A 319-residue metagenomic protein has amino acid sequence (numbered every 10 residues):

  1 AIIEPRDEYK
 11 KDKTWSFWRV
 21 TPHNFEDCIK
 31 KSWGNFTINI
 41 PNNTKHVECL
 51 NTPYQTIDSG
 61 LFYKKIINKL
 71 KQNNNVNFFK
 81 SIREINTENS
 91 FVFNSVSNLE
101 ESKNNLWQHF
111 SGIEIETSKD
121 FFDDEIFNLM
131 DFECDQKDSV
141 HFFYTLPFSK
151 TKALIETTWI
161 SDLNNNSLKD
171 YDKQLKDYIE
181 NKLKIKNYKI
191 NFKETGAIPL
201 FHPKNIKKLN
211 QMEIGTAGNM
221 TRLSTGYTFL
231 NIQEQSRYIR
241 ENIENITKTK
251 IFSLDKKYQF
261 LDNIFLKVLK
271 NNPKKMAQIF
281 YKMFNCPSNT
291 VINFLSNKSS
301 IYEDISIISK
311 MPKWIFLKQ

Functional and structural regions predicted by a protein language model:
A1, K69-I190, P199-K207: Predominantly flavin-linked oxidoreductase catalytic cores and closely associated redox partners
A1-N43, G60-L61, S111, I115: N-terminal FAD cofactor-binding segment of flavoenzymes
F36-L70, S90, A153-E156: A basic- and aromatic-enriched beta-loop-alpha substructure that forms the phosphate/nucleotide- and DNA/RNA-contacting
T44-H46, I160-D162, G218-T221: A short, flexible beta-alpha/helix-coil linker loop
D135-V140, T195-E213, R222-L223, L266-K274 (+1 more regions): FAD-binding beta-loop-beta segment adjacent to the flavin cofactor pocket
L175-E180, T228-I246: An active-site-proximal "capping" alpha-helix that borders the catalytic cofactor pocket
A217-F229: Glycine-rich phosphate/pyrophosphate-binding beta-alpha loops
R237-Q319: C-terminal helical "tail/cap" subdomain of flavin- and related membrane-associated enzymes
